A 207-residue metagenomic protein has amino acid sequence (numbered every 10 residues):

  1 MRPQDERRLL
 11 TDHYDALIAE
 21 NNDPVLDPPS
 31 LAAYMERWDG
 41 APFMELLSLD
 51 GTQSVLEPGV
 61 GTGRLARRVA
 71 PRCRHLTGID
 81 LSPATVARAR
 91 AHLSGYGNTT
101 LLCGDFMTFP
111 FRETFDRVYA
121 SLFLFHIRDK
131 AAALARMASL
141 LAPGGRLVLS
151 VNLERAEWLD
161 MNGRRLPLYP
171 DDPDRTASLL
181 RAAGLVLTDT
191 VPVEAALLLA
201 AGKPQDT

Functional and structural regions predicted by a protein language model:
M1-D50, R155-E157: Conserved class I S-adenosyl-L-methionine
P58: Conserved beta-strand/loop positions that form the S-adenosyl-L-methionine
T62-T108: Class I SAM-dependent methyltransferase SAM/SAH-binding core
Y119: A conserved beta-strand element that flanks and buttresses the S-adenosyl-L-methionine
L122-F123: Short catalytic micro-motifs in class I SAM-dependent methyltransferases
A131-P143: A short glycine-rich, Lys/Arg-flanked "PGG" loop and its adjoining helix->strand segment in the class I
V148-P170: Conserved class I S-adenosyl-L-methionine
L168-G184: Short alpha-helix
